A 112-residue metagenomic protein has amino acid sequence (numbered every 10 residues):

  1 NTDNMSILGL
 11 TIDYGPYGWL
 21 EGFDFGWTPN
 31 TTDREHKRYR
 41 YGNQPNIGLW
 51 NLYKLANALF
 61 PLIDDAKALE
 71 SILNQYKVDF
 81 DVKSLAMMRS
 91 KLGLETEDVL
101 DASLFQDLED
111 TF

Functional and structural regions predicted by a protein language model:
N1-N51, N57-P61: Catalytic activation segment of kinase domains across protein kinase-like and atypical kinase folds
N51-Y53, K83-S84: P-loop NTPase catalytic cores that bind/hydrolyze ATP
A66-F112: Helix-loop elements that line ligand-binding/catalytic pockets
